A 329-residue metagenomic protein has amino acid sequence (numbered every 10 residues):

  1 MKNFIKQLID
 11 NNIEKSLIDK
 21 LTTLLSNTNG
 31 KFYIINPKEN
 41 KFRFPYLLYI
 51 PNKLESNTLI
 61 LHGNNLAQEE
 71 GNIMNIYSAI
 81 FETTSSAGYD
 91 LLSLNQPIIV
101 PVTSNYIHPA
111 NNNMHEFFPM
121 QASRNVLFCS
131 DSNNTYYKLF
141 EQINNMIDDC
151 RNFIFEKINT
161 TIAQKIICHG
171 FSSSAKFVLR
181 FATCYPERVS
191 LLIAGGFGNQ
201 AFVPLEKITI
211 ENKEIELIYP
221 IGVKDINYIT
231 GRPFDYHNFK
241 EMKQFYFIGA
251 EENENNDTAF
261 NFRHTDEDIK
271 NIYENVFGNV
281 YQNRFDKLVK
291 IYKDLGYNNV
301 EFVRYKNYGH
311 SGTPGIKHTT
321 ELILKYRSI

Functional and structural regions predicted by a protein language model:
M1-L59, A87-P97, I166-F171, K176 (+2 more regions): A domain-start/cap signature at the N-terminus of enzymes
P51-L91, I107-P109: Short, surface-exposed "cap/lid" segments of acyl-processing enzymes
I60-N65, P101, Y246-F247: Structural cue for short, hydrophobic secondary-structure segments
V102-T103, H169-F171, G195-G196, F245-G249 (+1 more regions): Alpha/beta-hydrolase-fold catalytic nucleophile elbow
Q121-I158: Alpha/beta-hydrolase active-site loop
A175-P186: Short glycine-enriched nucleophile-adjacent loop and the immediately C-terminal alpha-helix near the catalytic center
L191-L295: The feature captures the conserved acid-bearing segment of alpha/beta-hydrolase catalytic domains
N283-I329: C-terminal catalytic histidine-bearing segment of alpha/beta-hydrolase fold enzymes
